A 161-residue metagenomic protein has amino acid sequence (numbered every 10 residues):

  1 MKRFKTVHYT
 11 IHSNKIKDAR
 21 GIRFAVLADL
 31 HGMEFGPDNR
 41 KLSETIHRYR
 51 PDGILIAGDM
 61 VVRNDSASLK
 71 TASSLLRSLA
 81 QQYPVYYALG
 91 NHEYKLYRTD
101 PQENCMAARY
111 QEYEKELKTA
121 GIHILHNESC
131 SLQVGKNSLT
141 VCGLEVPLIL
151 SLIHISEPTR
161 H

Functional and structural regions predicted by a protein language model:
M1-A19: N-terminal membrane-anchoring alpha-helices
H12, A25, H123-E128, C142: General small-molecule cofactor/ligand-binding pocket signal
N14, Q133-G135: Short strand-coil-strand connectors
G21-H31, S138-L148: Active-site-proximal beta-strand elements of phosphoester/diester hydrolases
H31-M33, N91-H92, H154: Histidine-centered divalent metal-coordination motifs
G32, V62, V146, R160: Short, glycine/acidic-enriched loop or turn micro-motifs at the edges of active sites
D38-Q133: Core catalytic region of metal-dependent phosphoesterases/phosphodiesterases, especially metallo-beta-lactamase-like
S151-H161: Residue-level detector of conserved catalytic or cofactor/ligand-binding positions in enzyme active sites
